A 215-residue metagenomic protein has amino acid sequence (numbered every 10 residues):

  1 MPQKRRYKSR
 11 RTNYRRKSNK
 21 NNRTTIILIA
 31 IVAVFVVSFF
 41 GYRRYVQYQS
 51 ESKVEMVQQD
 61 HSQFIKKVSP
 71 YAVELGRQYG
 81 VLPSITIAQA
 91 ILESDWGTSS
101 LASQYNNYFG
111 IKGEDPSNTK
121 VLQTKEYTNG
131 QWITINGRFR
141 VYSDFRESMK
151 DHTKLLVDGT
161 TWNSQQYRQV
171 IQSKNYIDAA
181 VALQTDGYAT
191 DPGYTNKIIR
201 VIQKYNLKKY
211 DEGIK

Functional and structural regions predicted by a protein language model:
P2-L92, W96-K215: Catalytic cores of secreted/periplasmic lytic hydrolases that degrade extracellular macromolecules
